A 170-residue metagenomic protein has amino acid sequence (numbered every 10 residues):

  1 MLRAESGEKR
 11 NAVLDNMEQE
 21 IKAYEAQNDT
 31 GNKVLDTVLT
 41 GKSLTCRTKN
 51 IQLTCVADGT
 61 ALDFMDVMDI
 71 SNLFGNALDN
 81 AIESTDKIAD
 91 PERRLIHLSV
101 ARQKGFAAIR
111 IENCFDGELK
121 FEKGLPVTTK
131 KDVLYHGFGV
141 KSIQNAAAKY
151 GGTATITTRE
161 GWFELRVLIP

Functional and structural regions predicted by a protein language model:
D15-Q19, A23, G31-T48: Short beta-to-alpha transition helix within the HATPase_c
Q27, L53-F74, T129-K131: Conserved short strand/loop->alpha-helix "switch" segment adjacent to the catalytic nucleotide/phosphoryl-transfer site
V67-P91, A146: Conserved ATP-binding N-box helix of the HATPase_c
E83-K87, G105-G137: Glycine-rich/acidic phosphate-handling loop/turn and adjacent ATP-lid/helix of nucleotide-binding kinase/ATPase domains
P91-G105: Short beta-strand/loop element within the Bergerat-fold HATPase_c
F106, G117, R159-R166: Glycine-rich nucleotide-binding loop
F138, S142-A146: A short alpha-helix in the C-terminal ATP-binding CA
A148-G161: Glycine-rich ATP-binding loops of the HATPase_c
